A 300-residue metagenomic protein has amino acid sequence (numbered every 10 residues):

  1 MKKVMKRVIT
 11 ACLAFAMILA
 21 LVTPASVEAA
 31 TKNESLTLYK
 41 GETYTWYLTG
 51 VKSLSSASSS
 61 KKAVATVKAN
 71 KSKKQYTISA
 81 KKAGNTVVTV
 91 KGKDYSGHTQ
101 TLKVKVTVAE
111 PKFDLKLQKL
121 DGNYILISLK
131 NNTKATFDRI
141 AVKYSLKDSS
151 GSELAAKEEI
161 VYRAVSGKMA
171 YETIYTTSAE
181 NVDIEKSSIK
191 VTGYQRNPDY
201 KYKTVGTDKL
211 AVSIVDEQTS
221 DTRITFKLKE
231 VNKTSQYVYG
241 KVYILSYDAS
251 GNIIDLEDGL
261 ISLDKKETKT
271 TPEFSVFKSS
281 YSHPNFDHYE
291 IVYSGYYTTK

Functional and structural regions predicted by a protein language model:
V4-V27: Sec-dependent N-terminal signal peptides of Gram-positive bacterial secreted proteins and lipoproteins
R7, V27-E110: Extracytoplasmic soluble-region selector
L36, L154-E180, I254-Y281: Intrinsically disordered, low-complexity Pro/Gly/Ser/Thr-rich segments with frequent PxxP/GP/PP motifs and embedded
T49-L54, A135-F137, S235-Y237: Short proline/glycine-enriched turn/loop motifs at strand-loop junctions of beta-rich domains
V67-G84, G122-I127, T222-E230: Strand-loop-strand motifs at the edges of beta-sheets in extracellular beta-sandwich domains
G84-V88, I140, E185, G240: Exposed beta-strand face motif in extracellular beta-rich ectodomains
L129-K134, E230-T234: Asparagine-centered strand-capping/turn motif at beta-strand->loop junctions
S178-T222, F277-K300: Terminal connector regions
